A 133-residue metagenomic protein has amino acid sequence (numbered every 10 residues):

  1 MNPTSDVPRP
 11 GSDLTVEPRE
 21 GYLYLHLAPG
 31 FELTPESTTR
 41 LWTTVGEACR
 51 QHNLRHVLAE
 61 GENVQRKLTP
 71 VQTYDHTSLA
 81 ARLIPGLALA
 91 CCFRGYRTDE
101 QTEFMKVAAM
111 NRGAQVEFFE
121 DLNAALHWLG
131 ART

Functional and structural regions predicted by a protein language model:
N2-T133: Amphipathic, Lys/Arg-enriched alpha-helical "gate/interface" segment within cytosolic domains that mediates
